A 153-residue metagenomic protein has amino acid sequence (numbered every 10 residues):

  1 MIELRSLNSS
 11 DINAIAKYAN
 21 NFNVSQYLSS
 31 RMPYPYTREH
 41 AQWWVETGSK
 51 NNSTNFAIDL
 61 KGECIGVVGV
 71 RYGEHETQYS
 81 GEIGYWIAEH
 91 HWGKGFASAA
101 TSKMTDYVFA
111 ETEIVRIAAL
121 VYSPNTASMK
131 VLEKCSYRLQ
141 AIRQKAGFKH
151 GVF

Functional and structural regions predicted by a protein language model:
M1-F22, N55, D59-F153: Acyl-donor (CoA/ACP) binding surface of acyl/acetyltransferases
A19, L28, G48-S49, F148: Hydrophobic residues in alpha-helical segments
N23-V45: Conserved GNAT-fold acetyl-CoA-binding loop/helix
V45-A57: A short helix-loop-beta-strand connector motif used in the catalytic cores of GNAT acetyltransferases and, in some
